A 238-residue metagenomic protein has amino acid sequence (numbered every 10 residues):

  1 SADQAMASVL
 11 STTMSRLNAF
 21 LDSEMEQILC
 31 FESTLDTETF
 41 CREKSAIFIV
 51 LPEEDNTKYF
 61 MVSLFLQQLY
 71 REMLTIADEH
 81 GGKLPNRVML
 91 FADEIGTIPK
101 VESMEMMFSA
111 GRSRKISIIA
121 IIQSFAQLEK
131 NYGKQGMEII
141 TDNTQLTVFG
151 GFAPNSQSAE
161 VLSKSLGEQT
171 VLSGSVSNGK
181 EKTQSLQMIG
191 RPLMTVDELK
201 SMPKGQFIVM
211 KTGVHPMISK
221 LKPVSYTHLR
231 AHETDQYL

Functional and structural regions predicted by a protein language model:
S1-I116, N131-K134, P192-L221, Y226 (+1 more regions): P-loop NTPase motor domains
D93-E94, N155, D235: Acidic side chains
F108-I208: Conserved ATP-driven motor cores of ASCE-family P-loop NTPases powering translocation/secretion/packaging/pilus
H228-A231, D235-L238: Single conserved hydrophobic/aromatic residue that forms the stacking wall/gate of nucleotide- or nucleobase-binding
